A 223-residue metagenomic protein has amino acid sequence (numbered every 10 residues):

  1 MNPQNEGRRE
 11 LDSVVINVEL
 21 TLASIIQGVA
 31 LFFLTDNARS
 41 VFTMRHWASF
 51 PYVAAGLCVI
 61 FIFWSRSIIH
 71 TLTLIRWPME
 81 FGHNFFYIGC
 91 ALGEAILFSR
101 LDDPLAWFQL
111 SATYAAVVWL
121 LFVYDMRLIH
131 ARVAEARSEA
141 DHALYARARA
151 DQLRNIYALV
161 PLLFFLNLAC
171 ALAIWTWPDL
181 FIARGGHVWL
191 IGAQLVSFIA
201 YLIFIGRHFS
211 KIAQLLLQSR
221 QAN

Functional and structural regions predicted by a protein language model:
M1-S67: N-terminal topogenic module of multi-pass integral membrane proteins
E10-A23, Y145-N167: Loop-to-transmembrane boundary segments
I25-S40, F85-D103, F164-P178: Hydrophobic alpha-helical transmembrane segments and adjacent interfacial helices in integral membrane proteins
M44-L57, D102-F122, L190-S197: Alpha-helical transmembrane segments
C58-I69, A116-E139, I203-A213: Membrane-water interface of transmembrane alpha-helices
L74-F86: Cytoplasmic-side transmembrane-helix entry/capping segments in multi-pass membrane proteins
I88-Y157: Membrane-proximal helix-loop-helix units in multi-pass membrane proteins
P161-N223: C-terminal transmembrane-bundle signature of multipass membrane proteins, characterized by strong activation on
